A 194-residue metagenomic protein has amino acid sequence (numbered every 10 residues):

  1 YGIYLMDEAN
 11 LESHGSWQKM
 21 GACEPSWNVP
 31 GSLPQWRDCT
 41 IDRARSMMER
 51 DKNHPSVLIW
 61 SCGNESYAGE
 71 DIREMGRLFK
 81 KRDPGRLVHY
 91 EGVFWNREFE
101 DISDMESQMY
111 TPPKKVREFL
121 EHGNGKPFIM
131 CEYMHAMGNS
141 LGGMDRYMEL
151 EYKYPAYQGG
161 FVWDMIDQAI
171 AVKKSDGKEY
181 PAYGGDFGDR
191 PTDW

Functional and structural regions predicted by a protein language model:
Y1-M105, K114-G125: Active-site mouth of glycoside hydrolases
S56-W60, R77-K81, K115-W194: Substrate-binding clefts and catalytic carboxylate motifs of secreted carbohydrate-active enzymes
T111: Adenosine-nucleotide cofactor-binding segment
